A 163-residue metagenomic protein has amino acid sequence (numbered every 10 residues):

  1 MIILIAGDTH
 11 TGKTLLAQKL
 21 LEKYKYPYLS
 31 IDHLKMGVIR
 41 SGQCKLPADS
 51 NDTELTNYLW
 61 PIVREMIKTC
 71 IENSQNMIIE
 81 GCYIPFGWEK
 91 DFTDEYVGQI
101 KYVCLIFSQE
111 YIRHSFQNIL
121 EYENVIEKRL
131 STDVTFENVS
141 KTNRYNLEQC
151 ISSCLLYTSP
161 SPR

Functional and structural regions predicted by a protein language model:
M1-I2: Pre-Walker A (Motif I) flank of P-loop NTPase domains
I5: Hydrophobic anchor at the beta1->P-loop junction of P-loop NTPases
T9: The conserved Walker
G12: Conserved glycine(s) of the Walker
Q18, E22-Y58: Conserved substrate/cofactor phosphate-moiety recognition/catalytic segment in nucleotide-dependent phosphotransferases
L55-Y96: Glycine-rich phosphate-binding loop used to anchor ATP phosphates in small-molecule kinases, encompassing both
I100-R144: A glycine- and Lys/Arg-enriched "phosphate-lid" helix/loop adjacent to the NTP-binding pocket of small-molecule kinases
Y157-R163: Conserved small/polar residues in nucleotide/adenosyl-binding loops
